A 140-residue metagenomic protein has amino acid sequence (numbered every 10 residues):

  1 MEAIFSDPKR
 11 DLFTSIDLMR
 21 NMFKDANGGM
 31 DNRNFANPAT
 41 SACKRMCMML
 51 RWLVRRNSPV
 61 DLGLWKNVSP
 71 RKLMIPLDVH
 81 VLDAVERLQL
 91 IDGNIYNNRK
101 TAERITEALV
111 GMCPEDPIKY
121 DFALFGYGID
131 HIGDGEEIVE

Functional and structural regions predicted by a protein language model:
M1-E140: HhH-family (HhH-GPD) DNA N-glycosylase catalytic core used in base-excision repair
